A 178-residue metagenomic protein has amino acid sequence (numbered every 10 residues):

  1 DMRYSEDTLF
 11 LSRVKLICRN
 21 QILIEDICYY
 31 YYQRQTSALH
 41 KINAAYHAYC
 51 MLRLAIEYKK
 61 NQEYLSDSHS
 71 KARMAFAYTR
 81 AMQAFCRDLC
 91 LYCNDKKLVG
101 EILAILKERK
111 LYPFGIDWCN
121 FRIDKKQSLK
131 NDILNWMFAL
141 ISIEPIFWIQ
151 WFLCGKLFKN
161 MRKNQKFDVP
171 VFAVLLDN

Functional and structural regions predicted by a protein language model:
D1-A44: Conserved nucleotide-sugar donor-binding catalytic segment
S12, F76-T79: Non-catalytic, well-ordered alpha-helical scaffold segments
Q21, Q33-Q35, Q62, Q83 (+3 more regions): Residue-identity detector for glutamine
D26-R34, K41-S68, M82-A84, D88-P113: Catalytic core of nucleotide-sugar-dependent glycosyltransferases
S68-A77: All-alpha amphipathic helical-bundle segments outside canonical DNA-binding/catalytic cores that form hydrophobic
L91-N178: Membrane-interface aromatic/basic loop that binds lipid-linked glycans or pyrophosphate carriers, typified by
